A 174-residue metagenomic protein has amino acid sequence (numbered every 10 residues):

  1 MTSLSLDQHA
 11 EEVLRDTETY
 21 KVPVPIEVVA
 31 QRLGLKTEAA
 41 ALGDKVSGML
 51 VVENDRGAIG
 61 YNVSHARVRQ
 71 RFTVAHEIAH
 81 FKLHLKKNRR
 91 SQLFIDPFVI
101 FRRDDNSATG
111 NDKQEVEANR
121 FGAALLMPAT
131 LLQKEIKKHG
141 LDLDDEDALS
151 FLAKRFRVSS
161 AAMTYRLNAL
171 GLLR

Functional and structural regions predicted by a protein language model:
M1-R174: Active-site hotspot residues in diverse enzymes, especially metal/ion-binding acidic/histidine motifs
